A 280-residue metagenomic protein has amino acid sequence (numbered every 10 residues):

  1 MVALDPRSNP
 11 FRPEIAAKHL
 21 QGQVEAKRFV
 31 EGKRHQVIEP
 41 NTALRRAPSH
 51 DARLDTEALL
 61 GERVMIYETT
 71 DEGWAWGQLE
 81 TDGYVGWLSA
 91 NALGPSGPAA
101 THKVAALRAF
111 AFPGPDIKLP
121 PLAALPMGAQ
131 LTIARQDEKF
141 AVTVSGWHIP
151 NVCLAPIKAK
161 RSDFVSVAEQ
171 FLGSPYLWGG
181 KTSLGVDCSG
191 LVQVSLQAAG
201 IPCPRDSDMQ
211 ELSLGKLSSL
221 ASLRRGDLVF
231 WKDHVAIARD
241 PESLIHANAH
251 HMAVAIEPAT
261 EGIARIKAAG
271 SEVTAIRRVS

Functional and structural regions predicted by a protein language model:
M1-K33, S49, E62-M65, E72 (+3 more regions): Boundary regions of SH3-family modules and the immediately adjacent low-complexity/disordered segments in eukaryotic
V37, I66, I133, F230-W231: A generic structural signal for residues embedded in beta-strands
E39-S49, A106-D116, D206-K216: Short, structured beta-strand/loop micro-motifs enriched in basic residues and often containing a Trp
A52, A58, L125, S222-L223 (+1 more regions): Short, well-ordered loop/turn sites that connect or cap secondary structure elements
R53-L54, P120-P121, S219: Short, conserved secondary-structure segments in the cores of folded domains
P113-L125, A129, L172-V186, K232-G270: Glycine-rich catalytic cores of cysteine/serine-nucleophile enzymes that process amide/ester linkages in cell-envelope
R135, L154-A159, S207-M209, G215-S218 (+1 more regions): Aromatic- and glycine-rich peptidoglycan recognition patches
Y176-R225: Catalytic cysteine-centered active-site loop
